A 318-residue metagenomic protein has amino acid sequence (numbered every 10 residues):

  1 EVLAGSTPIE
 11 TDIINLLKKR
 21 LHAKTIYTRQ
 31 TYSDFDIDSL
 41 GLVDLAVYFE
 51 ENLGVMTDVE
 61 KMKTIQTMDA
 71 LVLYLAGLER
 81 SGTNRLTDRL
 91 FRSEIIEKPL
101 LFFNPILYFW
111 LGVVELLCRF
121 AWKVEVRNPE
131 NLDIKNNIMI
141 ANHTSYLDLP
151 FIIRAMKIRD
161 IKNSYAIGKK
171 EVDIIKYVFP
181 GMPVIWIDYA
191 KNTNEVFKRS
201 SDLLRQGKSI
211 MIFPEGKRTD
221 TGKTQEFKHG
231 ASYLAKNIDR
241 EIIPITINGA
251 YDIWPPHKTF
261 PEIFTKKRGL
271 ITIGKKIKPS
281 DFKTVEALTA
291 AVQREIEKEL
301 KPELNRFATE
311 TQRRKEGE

Functional and structural regions predicted by a protein language model:
E1-I95: Phosphopantetheine-dependent thiolation modules in NRPS/PKS and related acyl-activating systems
L100-W122, K176, P180: Short hydrophobic helices that act as membrane-entry/anchoring signals
V114-H143: Helix-to-loop junction immediately C-terminal to a conserved catalytic motif
I134-K191: Catalytic core of membrane glycerolipid acyltransferases/transacylases, capturing the structured, soluble-facing
N136-I138, G207-F213, I243: Residue-level preference for the first positions of well-ordered beta-strands
S201-A231, I238: Catalytic-site beta-strand/loop segments enriched in glycine and acidic/polar residues
K223-A287: A cross-family acyltransferase "interaction/gating" segment
T309-G317: Short, low-complexity, charge-dense intrinsically disordered segments
